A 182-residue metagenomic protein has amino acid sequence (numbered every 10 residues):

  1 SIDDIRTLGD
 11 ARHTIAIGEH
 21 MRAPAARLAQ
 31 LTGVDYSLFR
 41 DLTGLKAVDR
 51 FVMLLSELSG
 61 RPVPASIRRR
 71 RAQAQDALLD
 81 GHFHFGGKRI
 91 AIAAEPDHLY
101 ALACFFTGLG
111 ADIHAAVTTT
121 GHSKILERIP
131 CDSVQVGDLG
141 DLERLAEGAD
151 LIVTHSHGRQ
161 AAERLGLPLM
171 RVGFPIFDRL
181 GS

Functional and structural regions predicted by a protein language model:
S1-S182: An N-terminal assembly and electron-transfer interface module characteristic of large anaerobic redox and radical
